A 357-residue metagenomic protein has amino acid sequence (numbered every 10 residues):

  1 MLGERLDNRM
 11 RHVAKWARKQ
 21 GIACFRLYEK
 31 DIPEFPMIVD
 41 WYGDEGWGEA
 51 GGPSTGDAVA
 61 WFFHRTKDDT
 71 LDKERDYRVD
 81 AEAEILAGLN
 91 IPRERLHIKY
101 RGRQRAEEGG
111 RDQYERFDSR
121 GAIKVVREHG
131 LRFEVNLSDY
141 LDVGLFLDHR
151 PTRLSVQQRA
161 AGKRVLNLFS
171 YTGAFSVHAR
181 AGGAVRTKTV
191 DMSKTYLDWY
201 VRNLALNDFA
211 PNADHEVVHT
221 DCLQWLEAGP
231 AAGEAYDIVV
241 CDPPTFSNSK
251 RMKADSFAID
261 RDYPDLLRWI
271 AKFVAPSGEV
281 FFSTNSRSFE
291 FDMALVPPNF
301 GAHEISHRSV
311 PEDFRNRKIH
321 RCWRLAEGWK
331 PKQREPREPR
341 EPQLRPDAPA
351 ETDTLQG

Functional and structural regions predicted by a protein language model:
M1-F62, R337, P346, T354-G357: Non-catalytic accessory regions of SAM-dependent methyltransferases
I38-D40, D57, R75-F146, L154: Non-catalytic substrate-recognition/targeting regions of SAM-dependent transferases
G162-L168: Conserved class I S-adenosyl-L-methionine
T172-A184: Conserved SAM-binding loop of SAM-dependent methyltransferases across substrates and taxa, primarily the Class I
R186-D191: Conserved SAM-binding motif I beta-strand of class I
T195-A235: S-adenosyl-L-methionine
Y196, H219, D237-W269: Mobile active-site "lid"/loop adjacent to the S-adenosyl-L-methionine
G278-E335, L344-R345, D353-G357: C-terminal catalytic and target-recognition region of SAM-dependent MTase-like enzymes, primarily methyltransferases
